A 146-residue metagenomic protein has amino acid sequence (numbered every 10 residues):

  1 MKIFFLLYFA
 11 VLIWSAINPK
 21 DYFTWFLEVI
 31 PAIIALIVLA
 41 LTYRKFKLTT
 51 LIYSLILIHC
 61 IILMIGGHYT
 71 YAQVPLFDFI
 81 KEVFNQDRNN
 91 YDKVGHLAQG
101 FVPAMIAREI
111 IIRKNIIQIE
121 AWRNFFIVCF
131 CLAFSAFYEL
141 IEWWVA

Functional and structural regions predicted by a protein language model:
M1-L12, L57: Alpha-helical transmembrane segments
W14-W25, V38-F46: Short, hydrophobic transmembrane alpha-helix segments
S15, I56-G66, A104-R108, F130-E142: Alpha-helical transmembrane segments of multi-pass membrane proteins
T24-I30, D87-A107: Membrane-interface loop-to-helix entry segments
T24-W25, L76-F77, Y91, S135-A146: Interfacial helix-loop-helix junctions of multi-pass membrane proteins
A35-T42, A98-N115, A146: Membrane-interfacial alpha-helical segments at the cytosolic side of multi-pass membrane proteins
D78-V94, W122-I127: Active-site-proximal inter-transmembrane loops
N115-L132: Internal alpha-helical transmembrane segments of multi-pass membrane proteins
